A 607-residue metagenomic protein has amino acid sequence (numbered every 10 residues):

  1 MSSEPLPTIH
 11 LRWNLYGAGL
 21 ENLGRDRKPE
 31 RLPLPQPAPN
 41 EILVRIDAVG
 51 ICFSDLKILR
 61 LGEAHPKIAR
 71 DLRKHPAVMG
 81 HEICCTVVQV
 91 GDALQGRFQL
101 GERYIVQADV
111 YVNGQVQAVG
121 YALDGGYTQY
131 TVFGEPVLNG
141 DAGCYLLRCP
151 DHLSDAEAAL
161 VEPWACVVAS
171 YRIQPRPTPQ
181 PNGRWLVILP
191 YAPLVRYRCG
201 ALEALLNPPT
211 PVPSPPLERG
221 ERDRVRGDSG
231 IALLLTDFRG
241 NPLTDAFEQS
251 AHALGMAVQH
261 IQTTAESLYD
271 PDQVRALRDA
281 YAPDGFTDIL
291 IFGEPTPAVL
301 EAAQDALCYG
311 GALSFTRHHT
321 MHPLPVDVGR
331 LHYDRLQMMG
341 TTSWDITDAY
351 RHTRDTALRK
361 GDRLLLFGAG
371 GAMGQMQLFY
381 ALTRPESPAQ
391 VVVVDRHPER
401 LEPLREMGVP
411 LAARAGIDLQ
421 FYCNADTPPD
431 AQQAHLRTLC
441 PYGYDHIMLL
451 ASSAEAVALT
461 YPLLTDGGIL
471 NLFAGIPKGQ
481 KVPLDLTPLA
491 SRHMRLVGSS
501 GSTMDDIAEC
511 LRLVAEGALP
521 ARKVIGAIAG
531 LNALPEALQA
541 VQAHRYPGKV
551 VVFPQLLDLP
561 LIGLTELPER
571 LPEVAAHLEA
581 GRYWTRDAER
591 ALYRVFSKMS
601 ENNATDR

Functional and structural regions predicted by a protein language model:
S2-T8, G227-S229, A251, A265-Y309 (+7 more regions): C-terminal hydrophobic helical "lid"/dimerization subdomain of Rossmann-like NAD(P)H-dependent oxidoreductases
P33-G50, A64-V110, D124-G125, P150: Glycine-rich beta-strand-centered segment in the early N-terminal region that forms part of a ligand/cofactor-binding
R70, H81, A108-G183, M339-T341 (+1 more regions): NAD(P)H dinucleotide-binding glycine-rich loop of Rossmann-like/cofactor-binding domains, especially the beta1-alpha1
L153-P213, G227-S267, D355-A425: Mid-domain Rossmann-like dinucleotide-binding core that forms the NAD(H)/NADP(H) cofactor-binding site
E218-R222: Glycine-biased, low-complexity coil/linker segments
P297-E301, R317-R335, A474-H493: Rossmann-fold NAD(P)-binding glycine/threonine-rich loop
